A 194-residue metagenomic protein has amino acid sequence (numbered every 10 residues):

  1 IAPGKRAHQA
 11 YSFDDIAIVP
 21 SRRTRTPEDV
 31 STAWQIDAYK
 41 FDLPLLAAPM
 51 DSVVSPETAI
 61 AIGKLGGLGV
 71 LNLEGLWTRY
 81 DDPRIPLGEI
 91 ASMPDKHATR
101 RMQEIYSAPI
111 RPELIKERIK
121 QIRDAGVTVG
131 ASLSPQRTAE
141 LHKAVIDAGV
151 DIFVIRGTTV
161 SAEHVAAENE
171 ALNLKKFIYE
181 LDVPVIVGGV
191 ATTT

Functional and structural regions predicted by a protein language model:
I1-T194: Active-site entrance/lid segments in N-terminal catalytic domains of soluble metabolic enzymes
